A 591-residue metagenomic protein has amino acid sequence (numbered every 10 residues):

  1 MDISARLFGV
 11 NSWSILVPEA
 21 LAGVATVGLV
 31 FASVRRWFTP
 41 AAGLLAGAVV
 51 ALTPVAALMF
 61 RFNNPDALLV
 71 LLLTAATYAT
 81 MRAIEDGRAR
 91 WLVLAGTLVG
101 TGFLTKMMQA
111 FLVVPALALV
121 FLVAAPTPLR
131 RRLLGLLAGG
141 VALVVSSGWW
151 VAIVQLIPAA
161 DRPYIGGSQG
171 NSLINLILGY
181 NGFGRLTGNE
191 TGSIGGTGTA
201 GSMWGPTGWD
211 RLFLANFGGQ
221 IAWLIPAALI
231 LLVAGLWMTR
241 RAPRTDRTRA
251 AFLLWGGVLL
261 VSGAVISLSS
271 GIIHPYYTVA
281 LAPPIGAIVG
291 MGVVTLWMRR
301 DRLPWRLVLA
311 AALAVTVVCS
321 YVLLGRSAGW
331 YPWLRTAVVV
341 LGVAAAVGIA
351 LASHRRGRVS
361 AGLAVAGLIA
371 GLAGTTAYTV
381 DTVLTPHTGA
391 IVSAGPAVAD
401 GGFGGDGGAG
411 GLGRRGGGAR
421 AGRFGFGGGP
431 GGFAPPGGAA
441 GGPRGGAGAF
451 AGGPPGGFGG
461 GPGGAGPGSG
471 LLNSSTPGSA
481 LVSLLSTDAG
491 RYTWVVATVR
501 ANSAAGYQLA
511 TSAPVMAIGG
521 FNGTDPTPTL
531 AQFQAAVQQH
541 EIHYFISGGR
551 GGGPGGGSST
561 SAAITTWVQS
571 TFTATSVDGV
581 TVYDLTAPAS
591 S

Functional and structural regions predicted by a protein language model:
M1-N175, G179-L307, V315, D381 (+3 more regions): Membrane-integral, polyisoprenol-dependent glycosyltransferases of the GT-C/oligosaccharyltransferase superfamily
T74, A118-L119, A142-V145, V317 (+2 more regions): Secretory targeting and sorting signals
W91, A95-G96, T101-G102, V294-S353: Membrane-embedded alpha-helical segments of integral membrane proteins
V113-M238, C319-S327, A366-G367, G371-L481 (+3 more regions): Transmembrane-lumen/periplasm boundary regions of multi-pass, lipid-linked membrane glycan transferases
P128-V141, R302-L309, Y331-V339, L351-I369: Membrane-interfacial entry segments at the cytosolic side of transmembrane helices
D161, Q169, T527-V537: Alpha-helical scaffolding within the catalytic cores of extracellular/periplasmic polymer-degrading hydrolases
P386, P455-P462, P467, S479-V495 (+3 more regions): Aromatic/acidic, Gly/Pro-rich catalytic loop(s) in extracytoplasmic/lumenal soluble domains of multi-pass membrane
